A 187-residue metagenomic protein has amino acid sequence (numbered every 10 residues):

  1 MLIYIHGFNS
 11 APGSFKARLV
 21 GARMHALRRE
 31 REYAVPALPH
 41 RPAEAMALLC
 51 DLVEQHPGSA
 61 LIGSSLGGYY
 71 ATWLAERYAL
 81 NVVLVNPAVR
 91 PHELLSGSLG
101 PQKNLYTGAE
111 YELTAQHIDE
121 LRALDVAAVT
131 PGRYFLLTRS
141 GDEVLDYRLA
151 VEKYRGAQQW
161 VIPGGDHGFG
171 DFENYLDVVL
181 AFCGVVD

Functional and structural regions predicted by a protein language model:
M1-H56: Active-site catalytic motif of lipid deacylating hydrolases and related acyltransferases
H6-S10, S65, S140: Active-site glycine-rich loops that stabilize anionic/oxyanionic intermediates across multiple enzyme folds
R18, A22, T72, R148-V151: Active-site phosphate/pyrophosphate- and oxyanion-stabilizing loops and adjacent acidic/basic residues in soluble
P57-A60, R133-F135: Short active-site oxyanion
I62-A71: Gly/Ala-rich beta-loop-alpha elbow adjacent to hydrolase catalytic centers
L74-Y78: Aromatic pocket-lining residues of Rossmann-like dinucleotide-binding sites
N81-D187: The alpha/beta-hydrolase serine catalytic core
